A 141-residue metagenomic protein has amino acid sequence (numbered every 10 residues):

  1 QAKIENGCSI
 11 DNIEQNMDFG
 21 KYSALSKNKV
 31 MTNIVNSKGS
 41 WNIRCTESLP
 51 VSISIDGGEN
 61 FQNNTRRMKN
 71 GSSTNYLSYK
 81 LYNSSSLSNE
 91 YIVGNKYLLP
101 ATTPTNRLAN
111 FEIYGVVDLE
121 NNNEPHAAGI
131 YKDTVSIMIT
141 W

Functional and structural regions predicted by a protein language model:
Q1-G71, Y97-W141: N-terminal small/polar-rich segments of proteins
N12, L87-K96: Short beta-strand and strand-turn-strand segments in soluble, beta-rich domains
E59-N60, S85-L87: Short Gly/Pro-enriched loop/turn and capping motifs at secondary-structure junctions
S86-N89, P104-N106: Short, solvent-exposed loop/turn segments that connect beta-strands within catalytic domains and beta-strand-rich
